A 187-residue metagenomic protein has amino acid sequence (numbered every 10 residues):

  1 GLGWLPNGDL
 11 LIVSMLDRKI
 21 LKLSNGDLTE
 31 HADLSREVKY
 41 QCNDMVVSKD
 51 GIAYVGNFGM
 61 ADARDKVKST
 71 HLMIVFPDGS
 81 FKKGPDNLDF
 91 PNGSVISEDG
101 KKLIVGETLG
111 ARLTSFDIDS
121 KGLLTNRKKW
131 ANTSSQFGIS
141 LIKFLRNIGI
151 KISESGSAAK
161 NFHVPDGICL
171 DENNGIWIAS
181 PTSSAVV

Functional and structural regions predicted by a protein language model:
G1-S14, R36-A53, G59, S69-H71 (+2 more regions): Beta-rich, blade/repeat-based domains predominating in secreted/periplasmic proteins but also intracellular
S14, K22-S24, F76, D117: Structural recognition of the beta-propeller blade-terminating site
M15-L16, G59-T70, T108-A111, P181-T182: Short, solvent-exposed loop/turn segments at conserved positions within beta-propeller repeat blades
K19-L21, T70-M73, R112-T114, A185-V187: A short loop-to-beta-strand structural motif that recurs across blades of beta-propeller domains
K19-L23, D27-D33, Q41-M45: A generic, well-ordered mixed alpha/beta core segment in the N-terminal half of proteins
N25-L28, P77-S80, G110, S120 (+1 more regions): Short coil turn/linker residues within repeat-based beta-strand modules
T29-L34, K82-D86, L124-S134: Beta-propeller fold detector
F116-L123: Short loop/turn segments immediately following beta-strands, especially the blade-tip and inter-blade linker loops
